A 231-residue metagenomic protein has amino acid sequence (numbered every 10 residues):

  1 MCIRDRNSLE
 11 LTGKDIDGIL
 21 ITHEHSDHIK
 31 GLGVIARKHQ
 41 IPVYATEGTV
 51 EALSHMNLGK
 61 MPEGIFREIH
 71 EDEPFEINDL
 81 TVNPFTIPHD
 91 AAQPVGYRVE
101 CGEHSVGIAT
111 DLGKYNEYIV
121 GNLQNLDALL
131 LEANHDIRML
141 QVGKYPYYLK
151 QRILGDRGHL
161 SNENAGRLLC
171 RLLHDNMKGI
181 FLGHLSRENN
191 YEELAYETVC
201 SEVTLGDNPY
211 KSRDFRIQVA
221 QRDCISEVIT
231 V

Functional and structural regions predicted by a protein language model:
R4-L11, E68-A128, V228-V231: Core dinuclear metal-dependent hydrolase active-site scaffold
R4-T46: Active-site metal-binding motif and surrounding structural segment of the metallo-beta-lactamase
I16, E63, L126-D127: Short, well-ordered alpha-helix to beta-strand connector turns
D17-E24, Y44-E47, G107-T110, L130-E132 (+2 more regions): Active-site neighborhood of phospho(di)ester-bond hydrolases with catalytic His/Asp-centered motifs
H25-I29, V50-A52, A91-A92, K114-E117 (+2 more regions): Active-site environment of divalent metal-dependent phosphoester hydrolases
K30-D90: Glycine/small-residue-rich loop that forms an oxyanion/phosphate-binding "nest" at active or ligand-binding sites
E117-V219: Cap/insert and terminal regions of metallo-dependent hydrolase folds
F215-V231: Short, basic/aromatic-enriched C-terminal tail that caps enzymatic domains
